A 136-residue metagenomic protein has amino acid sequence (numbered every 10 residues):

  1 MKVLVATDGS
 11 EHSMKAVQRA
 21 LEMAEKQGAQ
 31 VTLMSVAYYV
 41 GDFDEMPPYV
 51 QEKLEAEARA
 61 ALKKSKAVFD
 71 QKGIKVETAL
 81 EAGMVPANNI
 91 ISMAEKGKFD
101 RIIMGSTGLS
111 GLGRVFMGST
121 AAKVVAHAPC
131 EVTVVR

Functional and structural regions predicted by a protein language model:
M1-K2, R136: Absolute protein N-terminus
K2-Y49, K64, V68-I74: Small/aliphatic-rich secondary-structure junction motif
A16, F43-M46, N88-I91, R114-V115: Short, well-ordered secondary-structure micro-motifs
M34, E77-E81, T133: General small-molecule cofactor/ligand-binding pocket signal
V50-A60: A short acidic, glycine-rich active-site loop that binds or catalyzes chemistry on phosphate/adenosine moieties
D70-I102: Structural beta-alpha unit
K96-R136: Gly/Ser-rich helix-loop-strand patches that form or flank binding pockets for ribonucleotide-derived cofactors
